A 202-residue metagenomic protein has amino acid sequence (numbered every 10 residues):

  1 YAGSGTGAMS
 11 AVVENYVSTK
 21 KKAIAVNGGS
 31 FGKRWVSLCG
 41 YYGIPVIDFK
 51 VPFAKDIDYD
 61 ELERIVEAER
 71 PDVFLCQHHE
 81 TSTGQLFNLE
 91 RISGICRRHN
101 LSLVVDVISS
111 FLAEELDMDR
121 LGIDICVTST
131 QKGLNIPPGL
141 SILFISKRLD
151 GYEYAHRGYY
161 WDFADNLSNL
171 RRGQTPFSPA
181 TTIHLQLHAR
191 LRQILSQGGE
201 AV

Functional and structural regions predicted by a protein language model:
Y1-A2, A25, D48-F49, L75-C76 (+3 more regions): General beta-strand structural signal in soluble alpha/beta enzymes
Y1-I24, G28, G32-W35: Conserved beta-loop-alpha segment that forms the PLP phosphate-binding cup at the N-terminus of a helix
G3-G7, S30, I57, F87 (+3 more regions): Conserved active-site and cofactor/substrate-binding residues in soluble primary-metabolism enzymes
R34-P45, P52: Active-site-proximal loop->helix
I57-L112, I125: Active-site phosphate-binding strand-loop segment of PLP-dependent enzymes
D119-Q131: Conserved active-site segment immediately N-terminal to the catalytic lysine that forms the internal aldimine
Q131-V202: Active-site C-terminal subdomain of aminotransferase-like
